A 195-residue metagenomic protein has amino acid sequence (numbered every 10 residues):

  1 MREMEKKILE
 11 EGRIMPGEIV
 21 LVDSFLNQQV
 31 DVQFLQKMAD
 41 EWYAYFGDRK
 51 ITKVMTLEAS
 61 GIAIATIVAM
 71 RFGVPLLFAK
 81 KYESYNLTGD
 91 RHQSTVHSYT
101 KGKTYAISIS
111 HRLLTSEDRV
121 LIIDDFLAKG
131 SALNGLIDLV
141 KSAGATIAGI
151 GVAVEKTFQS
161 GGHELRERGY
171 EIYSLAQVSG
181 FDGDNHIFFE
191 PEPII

Functional and structural regions predicted by a protein language model:
M1-I123, L127-I195: PRPP-associated nucleotide enzymes
